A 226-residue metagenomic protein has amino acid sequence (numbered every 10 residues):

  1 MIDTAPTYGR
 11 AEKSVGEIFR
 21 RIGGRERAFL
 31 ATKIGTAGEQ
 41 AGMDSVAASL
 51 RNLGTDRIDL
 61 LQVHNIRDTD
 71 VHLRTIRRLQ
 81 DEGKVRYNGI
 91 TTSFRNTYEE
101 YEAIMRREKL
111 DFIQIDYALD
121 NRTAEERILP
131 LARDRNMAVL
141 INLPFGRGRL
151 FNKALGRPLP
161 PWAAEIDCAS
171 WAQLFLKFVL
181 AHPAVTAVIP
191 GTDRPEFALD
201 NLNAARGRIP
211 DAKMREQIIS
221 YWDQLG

Functional and structural regions predicted by a protein language model:
M1, Y87, A184-A187: Short active-site oxyanion
M1-A28: N-terminal binding-site loop/beta-alpha segment at the start of enzyme catalytic domains that lines or forms
Y8-G9, S93-F94, L119, F145-G146: Conserved beta-strand edge residues that scaffold enzyme active sites
K13-E17, A47, E102, K177: Active-site phosphate/pyrophosphate- and oxyanion-stabilizing loops and adjacent acidic/basic residues in soluble
I22, T36-T123, R127, D134-L140 (+1 more regions): Glycine/proline-rich, positively charged, aromatic-decorated active-site loop/lid region on the catalytic face
A28-A31, K213: Short Lys/Arg-enriched helix C-cap and helix-to-coil transition segments that create basic nucleic-acid-contact patches
A31-Q40, T91-F94, L159-A169: Active-site mouth loops of central-metabolism enzymes
R107, F112, E126-G226: Structured C-terminal cap/extension of enzyme domains
